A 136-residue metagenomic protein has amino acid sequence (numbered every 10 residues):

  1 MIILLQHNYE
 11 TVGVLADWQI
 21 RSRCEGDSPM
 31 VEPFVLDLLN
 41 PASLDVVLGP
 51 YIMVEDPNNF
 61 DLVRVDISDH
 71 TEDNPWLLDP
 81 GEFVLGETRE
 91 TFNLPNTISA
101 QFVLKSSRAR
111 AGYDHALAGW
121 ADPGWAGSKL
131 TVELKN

Functional and structural regions predicted by a protein language model:
M1-N136: Non-catalytic terminal segments and appended small domains
